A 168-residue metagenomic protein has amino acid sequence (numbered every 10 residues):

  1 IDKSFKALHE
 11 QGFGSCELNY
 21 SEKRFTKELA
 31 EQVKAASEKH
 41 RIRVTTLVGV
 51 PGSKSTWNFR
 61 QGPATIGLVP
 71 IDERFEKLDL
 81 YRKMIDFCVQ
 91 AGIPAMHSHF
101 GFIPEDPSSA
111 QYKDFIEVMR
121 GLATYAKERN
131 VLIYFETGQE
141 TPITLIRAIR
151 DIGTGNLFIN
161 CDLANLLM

Functional and structural regions predicted by a protein language model:
I1-I93, K127, T154: N-terminal pre-domain/capping segments
S15-C16, L47, I116-M168: Acidic/histidine-rich catalytic cores of soluble enzymes
Y20-E22, G49-S53, F100-P104, T137-T141 (+1 more regions): Active-site-proximal loop/turn and secondary-structure-junction residues that shape catalytic pockets, frequently
L29, Q111-D114, T144-L145: Residues at alpha-helix caps and immediate loop-helix transition turns in enzyme cores, especially N- and C-cap
K54-W57, G67, P104-S108, L167-M168: A short acidic, helix-capping loop that chelates divalent metal ions and anchors anionic groups
R74, Q111, F135-E136: Short, flexible loop segments at the rims of nucleotide/cofactor-binding pockets, characterized by
M84-S108, R129-V131, G138: Active-site groove signature of glycoside hydrolases
I103-R120: Active-site cleft segment of glycoside hydrolase catalytic domains centered on the general acid/base Glu
